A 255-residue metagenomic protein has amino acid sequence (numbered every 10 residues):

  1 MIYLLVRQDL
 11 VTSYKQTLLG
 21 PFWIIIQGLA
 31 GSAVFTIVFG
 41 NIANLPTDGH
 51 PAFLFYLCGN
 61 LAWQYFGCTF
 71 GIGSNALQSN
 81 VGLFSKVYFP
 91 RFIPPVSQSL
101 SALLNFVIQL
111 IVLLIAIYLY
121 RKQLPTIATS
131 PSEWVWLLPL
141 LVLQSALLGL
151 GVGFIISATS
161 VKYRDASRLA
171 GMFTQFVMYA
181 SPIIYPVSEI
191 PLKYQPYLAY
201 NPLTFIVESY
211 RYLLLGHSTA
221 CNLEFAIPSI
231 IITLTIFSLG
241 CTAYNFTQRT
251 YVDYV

Functional and structural regions predicted by a protein language model:
M1-V255: Hydrophobic transmembrane alpha-helices and immediately adjacent juxtamembrane helices of multi-pass inner-membrane
